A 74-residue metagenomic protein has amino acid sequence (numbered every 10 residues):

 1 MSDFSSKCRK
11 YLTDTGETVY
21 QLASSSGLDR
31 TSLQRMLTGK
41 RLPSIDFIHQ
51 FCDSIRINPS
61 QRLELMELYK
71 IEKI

Functional and structural regions predicted by a protein language model:
M1-Y20, H49: A short, Lys/Arg-rich alpha-helix, primarily the initiator
D14-R35: Short alpha-helical DNA-recognition segment
K40-D53: Short, basic-rich loop-to-helix N-cap that marks the start of a DNA-contacting helix
I57-S60: Helix N-cap / loop-to-helix initiation motif
L63-I74: Short, charged recognition helix plus adjacent turn of helix-turn-helix-like nucleic-acid-binding domains
